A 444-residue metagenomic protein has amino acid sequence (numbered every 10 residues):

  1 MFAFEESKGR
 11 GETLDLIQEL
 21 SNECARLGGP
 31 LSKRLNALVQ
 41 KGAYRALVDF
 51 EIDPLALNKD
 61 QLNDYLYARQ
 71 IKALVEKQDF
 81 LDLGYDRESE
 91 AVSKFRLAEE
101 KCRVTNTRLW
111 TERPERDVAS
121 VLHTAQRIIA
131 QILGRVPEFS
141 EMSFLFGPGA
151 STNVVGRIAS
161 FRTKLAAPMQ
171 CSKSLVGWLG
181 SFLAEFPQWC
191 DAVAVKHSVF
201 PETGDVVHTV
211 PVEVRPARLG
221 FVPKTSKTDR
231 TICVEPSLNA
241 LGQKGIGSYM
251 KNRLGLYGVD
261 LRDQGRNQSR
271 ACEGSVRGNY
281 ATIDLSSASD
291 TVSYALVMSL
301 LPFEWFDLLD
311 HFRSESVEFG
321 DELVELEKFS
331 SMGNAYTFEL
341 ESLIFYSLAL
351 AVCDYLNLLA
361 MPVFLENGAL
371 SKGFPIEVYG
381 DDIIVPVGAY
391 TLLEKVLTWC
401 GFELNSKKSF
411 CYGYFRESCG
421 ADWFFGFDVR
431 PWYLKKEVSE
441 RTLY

Functional and structural regions predicted by a protein language model:
M1-N279, M298-L323, D354-A369, R430-Y444: Acidic, metal-dependent phosphodiester-chemistry machinery of nucleic-acid enzymes
S275-Y379, I384-E403, K407-F425, E437-T442: Conserved polymerase palm-domain catalytic core
